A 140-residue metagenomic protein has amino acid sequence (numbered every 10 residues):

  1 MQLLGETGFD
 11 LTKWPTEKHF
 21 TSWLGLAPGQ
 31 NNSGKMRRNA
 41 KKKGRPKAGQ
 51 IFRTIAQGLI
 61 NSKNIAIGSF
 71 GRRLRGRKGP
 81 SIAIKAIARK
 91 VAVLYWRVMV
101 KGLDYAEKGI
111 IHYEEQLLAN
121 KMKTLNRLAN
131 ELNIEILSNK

Functional and structural regions predicted by a protein language model:
Q2-K85: Phosphate-backbone recognition surface of nucleic-acid-processing proteins
G34-K35, F70-L74, K78-K140: Low-complexity, acidic/Ser/Thr- and charged residue-rich accessory regions of DNA metabolism proteins
